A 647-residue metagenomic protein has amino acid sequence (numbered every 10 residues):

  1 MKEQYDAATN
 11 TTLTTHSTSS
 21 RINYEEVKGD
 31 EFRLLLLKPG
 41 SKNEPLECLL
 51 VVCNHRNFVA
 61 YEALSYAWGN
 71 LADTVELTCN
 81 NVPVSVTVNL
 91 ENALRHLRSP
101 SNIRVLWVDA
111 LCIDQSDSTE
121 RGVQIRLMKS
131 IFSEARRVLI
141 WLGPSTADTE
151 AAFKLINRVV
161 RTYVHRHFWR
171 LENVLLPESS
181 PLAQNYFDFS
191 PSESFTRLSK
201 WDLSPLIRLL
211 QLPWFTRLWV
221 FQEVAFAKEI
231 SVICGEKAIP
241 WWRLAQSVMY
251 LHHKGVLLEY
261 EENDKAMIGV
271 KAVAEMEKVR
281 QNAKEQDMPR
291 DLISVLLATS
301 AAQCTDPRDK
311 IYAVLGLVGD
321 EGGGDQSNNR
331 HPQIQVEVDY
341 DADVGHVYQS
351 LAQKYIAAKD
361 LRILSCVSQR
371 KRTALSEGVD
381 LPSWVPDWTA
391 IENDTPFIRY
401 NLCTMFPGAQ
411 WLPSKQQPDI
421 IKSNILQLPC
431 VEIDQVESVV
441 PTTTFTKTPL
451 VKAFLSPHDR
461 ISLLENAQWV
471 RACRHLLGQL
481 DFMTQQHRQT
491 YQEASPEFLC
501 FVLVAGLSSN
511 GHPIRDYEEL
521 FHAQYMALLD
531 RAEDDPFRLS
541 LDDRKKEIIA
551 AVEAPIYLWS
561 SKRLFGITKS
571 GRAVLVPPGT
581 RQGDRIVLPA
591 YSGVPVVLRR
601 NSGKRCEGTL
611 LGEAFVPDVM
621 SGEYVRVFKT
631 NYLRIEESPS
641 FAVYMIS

Functional and structural regions predicted by a protein language model:
K2-L50, H55-N57, E62, N70 (+5 more regions): Acidic/Ser/Thr/Pro-rich low-complexity tail/linker regions in eukaryotic proteins
H55, N80-V84, R98-P100, S116-G122 (+1 more regions): Conserved, non-catalytic sequence blocks in retroelement Pol enzymes and Pol-derived host proteins
L64, S101-E120, F132, V138-L142 (+3 more regions): Short acidic catalytic loops
S65, G69-R104: Acidic, serine/threonine-rich, low-complexity C-terminal transcriptional regulatory domains
N80, T87-L94, W107, E134 (+3 more regions): E2/UBC-UEV (E2-variant) core
P83-S85, H96-L97, D114, F153 (+2 more regions): A structured binding-face within diverse protein domains that lines the active/interaction site
V86-L90, C112, V123-Q124, A135: Active-site neighborhood segments
